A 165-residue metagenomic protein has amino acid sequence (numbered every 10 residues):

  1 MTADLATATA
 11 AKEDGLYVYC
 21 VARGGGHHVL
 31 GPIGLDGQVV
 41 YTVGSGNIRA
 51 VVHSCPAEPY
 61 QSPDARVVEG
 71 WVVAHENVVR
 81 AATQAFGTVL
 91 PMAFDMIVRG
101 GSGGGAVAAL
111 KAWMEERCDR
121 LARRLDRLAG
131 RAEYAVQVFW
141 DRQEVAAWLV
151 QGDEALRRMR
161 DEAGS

Functional and structural regions predicted by a protein language model:
T2-S165: An interfacial alpha-helical scaffold signature
